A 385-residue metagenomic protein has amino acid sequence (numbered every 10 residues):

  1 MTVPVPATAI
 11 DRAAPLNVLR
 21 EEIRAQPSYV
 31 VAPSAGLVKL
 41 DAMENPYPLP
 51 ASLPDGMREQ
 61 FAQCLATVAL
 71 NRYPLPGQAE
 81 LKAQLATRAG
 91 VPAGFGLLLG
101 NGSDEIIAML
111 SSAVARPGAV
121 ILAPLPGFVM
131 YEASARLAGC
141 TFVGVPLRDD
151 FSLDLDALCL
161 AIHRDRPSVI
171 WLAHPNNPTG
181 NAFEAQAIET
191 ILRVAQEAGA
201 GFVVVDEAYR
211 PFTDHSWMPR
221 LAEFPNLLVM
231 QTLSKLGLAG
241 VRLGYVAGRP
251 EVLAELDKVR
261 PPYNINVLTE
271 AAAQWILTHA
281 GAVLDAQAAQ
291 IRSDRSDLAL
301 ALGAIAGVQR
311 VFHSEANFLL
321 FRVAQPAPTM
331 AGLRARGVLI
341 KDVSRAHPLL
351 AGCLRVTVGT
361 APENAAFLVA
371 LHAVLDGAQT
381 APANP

Functional and structural regions predicted by a protein language model:
P4-D104, M109: N-terminal small-domain helix-loop-helix segment of the aminotransferase-like
L40, I170, D206-A208, M230 (+3 more regions): Structural scaffold positions in well-ordered secondary structure
V68-A198, V204, Y209-P225: Conserved core of the PLP fold type I
G77, N226-A304, V311: PLP-dependent aminotransferase class I/II
F95, V229, G307-R310, L339-S344: A short linear hydrophobic-aromatic micro-motif
A247, L320-R322, T357-G359: Short hydrophobic/aromatic beta-strand micro-patches that form the beta-sheet surface supporting nucleotide- or nucleic
I291-R292, A304-G337: Conserved PLP-binding catalytic core of the aspartate aminotransferase-like
A335-R336, R345-P385: PLP-dependent enzyme catalytic core of the Aspartate aminotransferase-like
